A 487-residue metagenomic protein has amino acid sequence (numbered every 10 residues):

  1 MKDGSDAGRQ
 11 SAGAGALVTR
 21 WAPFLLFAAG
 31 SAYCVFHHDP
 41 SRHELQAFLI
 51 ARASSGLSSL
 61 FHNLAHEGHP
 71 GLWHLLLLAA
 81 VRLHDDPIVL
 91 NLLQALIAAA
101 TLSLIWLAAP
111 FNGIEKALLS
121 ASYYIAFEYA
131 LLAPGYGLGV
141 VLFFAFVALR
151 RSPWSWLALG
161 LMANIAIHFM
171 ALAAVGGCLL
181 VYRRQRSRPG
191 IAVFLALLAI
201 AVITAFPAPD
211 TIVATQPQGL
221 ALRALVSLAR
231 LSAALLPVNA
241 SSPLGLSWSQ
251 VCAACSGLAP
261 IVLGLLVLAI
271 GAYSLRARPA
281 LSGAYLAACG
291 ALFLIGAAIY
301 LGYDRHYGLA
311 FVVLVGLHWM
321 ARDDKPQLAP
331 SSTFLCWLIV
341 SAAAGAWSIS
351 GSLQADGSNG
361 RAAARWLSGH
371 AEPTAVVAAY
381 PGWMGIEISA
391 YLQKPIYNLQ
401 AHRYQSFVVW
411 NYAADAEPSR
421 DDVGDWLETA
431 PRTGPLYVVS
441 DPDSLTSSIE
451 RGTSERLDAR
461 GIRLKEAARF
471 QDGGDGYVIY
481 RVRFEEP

Functional and structural regions predicted by a protein language model:
A29-S31, S59, F127, F144-A145 (+3 more regions): Membrane-interface alpha helices of multi-pass inner-membrane proteins
F48-R52, G56-L92, L96, I386: Short hydrophobic/aromatic helix or loop-helix immediately within or flanking a transmembrane segment in polytopic
L92-A117, I270: Transmembrane-helix motifs of polytopic, lipid-linked glycan transferases
E128-L138: Short acidic/glycine- and proline-prone juxtamembrane loop motifs at membrane-interface regions of multi-pass membrane
F143-S155, R184, K325: Membrane-interface transmembrane helices that cradle and orient dolichyl/undecaprenyl
V193-A199, L265, D324-W347: Signature aromatic-anchored transmembrane alpha helix within multi-pass, membrane-resident enzymes that catalyze glycan
A342-Y391, P395-A401: Membrane-embedded, lumen/periplasm-facing catalytic core of multi-pass transferases that use lipid-linked donors
K394-E486: Luminal/periplasmic acceptor-recognition loop/helix of membrane-associated glycosyltransferases
